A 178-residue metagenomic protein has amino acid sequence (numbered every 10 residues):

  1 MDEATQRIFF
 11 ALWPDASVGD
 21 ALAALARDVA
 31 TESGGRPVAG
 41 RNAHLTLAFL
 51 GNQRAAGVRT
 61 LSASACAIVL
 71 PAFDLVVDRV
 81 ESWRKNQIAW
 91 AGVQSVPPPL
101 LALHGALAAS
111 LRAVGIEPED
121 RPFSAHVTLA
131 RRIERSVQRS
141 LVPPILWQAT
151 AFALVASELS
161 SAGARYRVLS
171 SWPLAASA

Functional and structural regions predicted by a protein language model:
M1-A178: Histidine-dependent nucleotide/RNA phosphoesterase domain, centered on the 2H-phosphoesterase fold with its duplicated
